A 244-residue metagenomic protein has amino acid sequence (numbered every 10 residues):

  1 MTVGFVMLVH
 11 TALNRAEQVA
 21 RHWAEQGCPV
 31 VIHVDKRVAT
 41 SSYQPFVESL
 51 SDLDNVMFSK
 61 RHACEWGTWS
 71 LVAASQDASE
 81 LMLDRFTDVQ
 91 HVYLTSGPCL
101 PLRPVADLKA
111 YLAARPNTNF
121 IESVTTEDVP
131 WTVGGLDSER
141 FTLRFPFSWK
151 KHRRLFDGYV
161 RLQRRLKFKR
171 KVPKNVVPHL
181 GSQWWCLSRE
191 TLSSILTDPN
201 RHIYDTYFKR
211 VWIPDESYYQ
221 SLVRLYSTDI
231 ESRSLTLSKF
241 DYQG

Functional and structural regions predicted by a protein language model:
M1-G244: ER/Golgi luminal nucleotide-sugar-dependent glycosyltransferases, focusing on the catalytic module
